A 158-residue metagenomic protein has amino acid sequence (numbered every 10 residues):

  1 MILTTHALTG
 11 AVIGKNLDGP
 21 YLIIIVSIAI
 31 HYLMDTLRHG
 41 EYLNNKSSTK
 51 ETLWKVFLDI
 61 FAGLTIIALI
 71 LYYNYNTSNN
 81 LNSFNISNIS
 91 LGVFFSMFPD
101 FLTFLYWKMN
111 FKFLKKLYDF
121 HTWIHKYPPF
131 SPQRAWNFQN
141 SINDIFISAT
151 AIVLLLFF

Functional and structural regions predicted by a protein language model:
M1-F158: N-terminal membrane-targeting hydrophobic helices
